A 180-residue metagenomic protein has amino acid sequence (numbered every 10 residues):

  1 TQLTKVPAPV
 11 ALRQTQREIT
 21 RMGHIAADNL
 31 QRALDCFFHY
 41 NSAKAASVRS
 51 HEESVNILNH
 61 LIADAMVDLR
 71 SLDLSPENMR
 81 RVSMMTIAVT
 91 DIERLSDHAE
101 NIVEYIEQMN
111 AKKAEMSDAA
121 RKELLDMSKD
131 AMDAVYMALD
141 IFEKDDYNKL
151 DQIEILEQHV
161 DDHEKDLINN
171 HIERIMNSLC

Functional and structural regions predicted by a protein language model:
T1-C180: Cytosolic, long alpha-helical scaffolding segments
